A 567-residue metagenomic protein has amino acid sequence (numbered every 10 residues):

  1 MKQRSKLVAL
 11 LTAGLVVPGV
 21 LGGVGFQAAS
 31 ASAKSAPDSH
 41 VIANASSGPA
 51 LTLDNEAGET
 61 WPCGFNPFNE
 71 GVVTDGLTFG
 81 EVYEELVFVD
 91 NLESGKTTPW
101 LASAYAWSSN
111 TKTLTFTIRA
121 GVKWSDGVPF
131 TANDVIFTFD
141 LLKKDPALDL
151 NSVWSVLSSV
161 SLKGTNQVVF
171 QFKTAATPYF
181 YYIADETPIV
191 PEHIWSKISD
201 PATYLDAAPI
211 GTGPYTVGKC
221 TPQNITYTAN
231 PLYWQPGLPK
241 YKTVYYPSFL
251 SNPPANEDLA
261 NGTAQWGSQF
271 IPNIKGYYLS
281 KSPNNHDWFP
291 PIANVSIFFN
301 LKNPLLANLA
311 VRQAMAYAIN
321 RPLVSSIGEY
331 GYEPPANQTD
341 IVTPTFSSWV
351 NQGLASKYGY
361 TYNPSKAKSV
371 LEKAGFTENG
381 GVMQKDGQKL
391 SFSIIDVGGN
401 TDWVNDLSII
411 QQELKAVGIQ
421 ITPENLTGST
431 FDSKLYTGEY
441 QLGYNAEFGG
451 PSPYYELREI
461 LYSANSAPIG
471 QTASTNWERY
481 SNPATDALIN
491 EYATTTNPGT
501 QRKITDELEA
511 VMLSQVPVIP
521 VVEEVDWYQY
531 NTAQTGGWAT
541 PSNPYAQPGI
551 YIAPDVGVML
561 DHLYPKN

Functional and structural regions predicted by a protein language model:
S35, L77, N224, A229 (+3 more regions): Detector for C-terminal structural segments
A45-S46, A106, T117, S152-W195 (+1 more regions): Surface-exposed binding/hinge segments that line and control ligand-binding clefts or catalytic entry sites
T52-S109, D140, I210-G211: N-terminal lobe/hinge region of extracytoplasmic solute-binding protein
V72-V73, N91-L92, A184-P239, T243 (+3 more regions): Gly/Pro-rich hinge or "lid" segments in bacterial periplasmic/extracellular proteins
S103-L148, K163, V169, L305-A307: Aromatic- and charge-enriched surface segment that lines or borders ligand/interaction sites
T203, P231-Y277, Q411, Q420-T422 (+1 more regions): Ligand-site clamp/hinge motif
P222, A374-G450, D526: Ligand/substrate-recognition segments at binding pockets and active sites
G267-V370, D386-Q388, F392, S474-P483 (+1 more regions): Local pocket/hinge segments that shape ligand/substrate recognition
